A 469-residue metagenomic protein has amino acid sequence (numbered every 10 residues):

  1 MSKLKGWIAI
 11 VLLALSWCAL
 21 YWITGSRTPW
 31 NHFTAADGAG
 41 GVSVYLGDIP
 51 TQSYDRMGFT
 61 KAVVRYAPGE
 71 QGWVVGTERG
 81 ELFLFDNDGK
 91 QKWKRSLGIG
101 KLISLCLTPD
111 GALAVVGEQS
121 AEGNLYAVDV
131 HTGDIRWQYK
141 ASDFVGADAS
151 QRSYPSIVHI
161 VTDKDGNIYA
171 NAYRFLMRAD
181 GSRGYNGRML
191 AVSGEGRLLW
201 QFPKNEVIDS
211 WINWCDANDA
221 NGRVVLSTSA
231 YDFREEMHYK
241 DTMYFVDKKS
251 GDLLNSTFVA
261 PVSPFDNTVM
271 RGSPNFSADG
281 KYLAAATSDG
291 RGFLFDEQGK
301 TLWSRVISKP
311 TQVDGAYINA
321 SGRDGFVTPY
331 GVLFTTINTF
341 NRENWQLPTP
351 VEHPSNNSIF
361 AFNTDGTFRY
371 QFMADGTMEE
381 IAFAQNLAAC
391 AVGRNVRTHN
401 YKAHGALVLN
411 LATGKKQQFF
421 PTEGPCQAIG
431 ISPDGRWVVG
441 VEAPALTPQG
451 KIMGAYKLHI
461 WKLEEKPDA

Functional and structural regions predicted by a protein language model:
M1-L13: N-terminal Sec-pathway targeting helices
A14-Y21: Hydrophobic h-region of N-terminal signal peptides that target proteins for export in Gram-negative bacteria
Y21-A469: Secretory-pathway ectodomains
